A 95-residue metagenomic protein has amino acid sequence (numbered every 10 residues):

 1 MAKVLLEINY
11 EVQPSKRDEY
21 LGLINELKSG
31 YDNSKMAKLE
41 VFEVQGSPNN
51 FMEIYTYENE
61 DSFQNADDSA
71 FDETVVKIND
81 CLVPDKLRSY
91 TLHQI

Functional and structural regions predicted by a protein language model:
A2-V4, N9, A37-M52, V75-I95: Glycine-rich beta-strand-turn "strand-cap" elements at beta-sheet edges
E11-G22: Short, surface-exposed ligand-recognition loops at beta-strand->loop->(often short) alpha-helix junctions that present
Q13-S15, G46, E58-E60: Short coil/turn motifs at secondary-structure junctions
E26-L39, T56-Y90: An amphipathic, aromatic/His-enriched active-site/gating alpha helix that lines ligand/cofactor pockets
